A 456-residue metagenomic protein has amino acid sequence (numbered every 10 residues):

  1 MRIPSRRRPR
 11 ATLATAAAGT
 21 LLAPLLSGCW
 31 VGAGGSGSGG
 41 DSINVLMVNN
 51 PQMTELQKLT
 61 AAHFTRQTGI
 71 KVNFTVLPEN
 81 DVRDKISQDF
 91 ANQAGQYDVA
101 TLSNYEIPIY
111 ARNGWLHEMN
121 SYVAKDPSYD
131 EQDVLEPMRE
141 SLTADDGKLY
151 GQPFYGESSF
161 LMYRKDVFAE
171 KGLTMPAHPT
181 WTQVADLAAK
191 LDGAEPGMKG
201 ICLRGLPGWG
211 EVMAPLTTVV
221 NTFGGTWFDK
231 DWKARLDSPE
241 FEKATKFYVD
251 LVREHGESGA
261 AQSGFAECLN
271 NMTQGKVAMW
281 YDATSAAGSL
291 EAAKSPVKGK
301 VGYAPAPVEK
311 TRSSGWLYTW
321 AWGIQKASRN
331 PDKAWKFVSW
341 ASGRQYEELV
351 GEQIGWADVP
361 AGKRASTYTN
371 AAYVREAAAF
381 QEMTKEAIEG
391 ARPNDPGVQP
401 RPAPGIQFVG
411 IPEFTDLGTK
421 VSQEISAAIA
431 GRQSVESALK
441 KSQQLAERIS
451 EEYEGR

Functional and structural regions predicted by a protein language model:
R2, K71, A169, R392-R456: Conserved C-terminal helix/tail region of periplasmic/extracytoplasmic solute-binding proteins
A62-V134, E170-G172, N271, G275-M279 (+1 more regions): Extracytoplasmic "Venus flytrap"/periplasmic binding protein-like
Q88, Q96-A100, S128-V167, K199 (+3 more regions): A structural signal for short loop-to-beta-strand junctions that line the ligand-binding cleft of periplasmic/secreted
N104-S158, V212-P215, K298-A304, K385-R392 (+1 more regions): Hinge/lid segment of periplasmic solute-binding proteins
N120-V134, A177, I201, G205-G208 (+7 more regions): Short, solvent-exposed loop/beta-turn-alpha elements that line the ligand-binding surface or hinge of extracytoplasmic
A124, A286-V297, K310-T419: C-terminal lobe and pocket-closing loops of periplasmic/extracytoplasmic Venus-flytrap solute-binding proteins
D145-F154, S159, T182-A234, F241 (+2 more regions): Extracytoplasmic/periplasmic solute-binding protein
L187-K190, D231-Q262, G302, A306: Glycine-centered hinge/linker elements that transmit conformational signals in sensory and ligand-binding systems
